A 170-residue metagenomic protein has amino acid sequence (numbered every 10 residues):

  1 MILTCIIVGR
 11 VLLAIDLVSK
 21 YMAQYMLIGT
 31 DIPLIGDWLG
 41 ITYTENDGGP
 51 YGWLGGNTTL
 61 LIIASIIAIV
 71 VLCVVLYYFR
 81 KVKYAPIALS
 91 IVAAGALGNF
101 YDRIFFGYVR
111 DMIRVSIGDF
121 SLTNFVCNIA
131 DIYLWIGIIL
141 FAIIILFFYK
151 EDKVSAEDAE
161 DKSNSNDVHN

Functional and structural regions predicted by a protein language model:
M1-N170: Alpha-helical transmembrane bundles and membrane-interface segments of multipass inner-membrane proteins
